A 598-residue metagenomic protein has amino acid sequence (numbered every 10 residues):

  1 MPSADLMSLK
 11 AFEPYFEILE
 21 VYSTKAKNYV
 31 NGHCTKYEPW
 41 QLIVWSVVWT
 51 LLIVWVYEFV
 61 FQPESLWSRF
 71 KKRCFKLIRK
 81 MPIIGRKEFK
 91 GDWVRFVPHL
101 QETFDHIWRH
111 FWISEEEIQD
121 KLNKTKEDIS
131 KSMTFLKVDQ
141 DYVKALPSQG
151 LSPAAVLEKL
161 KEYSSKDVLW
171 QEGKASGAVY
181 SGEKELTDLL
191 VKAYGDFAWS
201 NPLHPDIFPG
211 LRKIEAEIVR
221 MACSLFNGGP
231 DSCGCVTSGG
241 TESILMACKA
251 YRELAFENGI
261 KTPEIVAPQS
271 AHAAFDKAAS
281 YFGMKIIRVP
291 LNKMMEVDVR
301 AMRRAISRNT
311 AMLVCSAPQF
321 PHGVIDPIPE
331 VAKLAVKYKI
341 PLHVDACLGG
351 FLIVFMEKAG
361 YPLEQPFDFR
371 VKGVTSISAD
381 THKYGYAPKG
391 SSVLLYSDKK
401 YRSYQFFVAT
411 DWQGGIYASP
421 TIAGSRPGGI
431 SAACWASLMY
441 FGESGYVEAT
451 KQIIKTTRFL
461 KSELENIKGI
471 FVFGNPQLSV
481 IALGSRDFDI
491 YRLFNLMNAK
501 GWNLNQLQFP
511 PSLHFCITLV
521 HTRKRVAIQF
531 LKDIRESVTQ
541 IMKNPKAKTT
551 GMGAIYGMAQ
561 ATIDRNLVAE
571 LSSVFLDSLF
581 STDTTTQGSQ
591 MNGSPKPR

Functional and structural regions predicted by a protein language model:
P2-R212, A216-R220, S224-L225, V447 (+4 more regions): Non-catalytic terminal extensions of PLP-dependent enzymes
G210-L211, G234-T241, A267-Q269, L507: Active-site nucleophile and cofactor-binding loops and adjacent substrate-binding regions of central metabolic enzymes
E215-R220, D231-I260, A274-A278: Conserved beta-loop-alpha segment that forms the PLP phosphate-binding cup at the N-terminus of a helix
A255-A311: PLP-dependent aminotransferase-like
V297-A346: Active-site phosphate-binding strand-loop segment of PLP-dependent enzymes
V299-A301, I325-K337, G349-S376: Active-site pre-lysine segment of PLP-dependent enzymes
F355-S479, L483-D489: Active-site C-terminal subdomain of aminotransferase-like
